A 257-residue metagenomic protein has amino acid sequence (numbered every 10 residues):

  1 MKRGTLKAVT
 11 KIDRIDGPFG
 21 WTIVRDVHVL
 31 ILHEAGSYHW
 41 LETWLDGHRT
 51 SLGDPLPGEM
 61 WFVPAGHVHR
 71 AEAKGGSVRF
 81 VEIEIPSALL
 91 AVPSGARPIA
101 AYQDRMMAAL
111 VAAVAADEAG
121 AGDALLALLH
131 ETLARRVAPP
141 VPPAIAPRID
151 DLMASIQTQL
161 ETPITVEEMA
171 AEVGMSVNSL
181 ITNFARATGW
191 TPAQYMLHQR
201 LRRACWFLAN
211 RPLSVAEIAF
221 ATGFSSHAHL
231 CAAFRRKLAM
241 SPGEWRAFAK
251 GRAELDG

Functional and structural regions predicted by a protein language model:
M1-A96: N-terminal regulatory/effector-sensing and dimerization cores that precede helix-turn-helix DNA-binding domains
M1-T5, K250-G257: Short, low-complexity, intrinsically disordered N-terminal peptides in bacterial proteins
L30, I83, A121-G122, S226: Generic structural signal for conserved hydrophobic packing positions in ordered secondary structure
L90-P142: Amphipathic alpha-helical segments enriched in hydrophobic/aromatic residues interleaved with Lys/Arg
A100-A113, A138-I164, E168-V173, Q194-L213 (+1 more regions): A short, Lys/Arg-enriched amphipathic alpha-helix from helix-turn-helix/homeodomain DNA-binding modules
A121-L125, T162, S214-V215: Hydrophobic alpha-helical connector segments
T162-R202, A219-F248: Basic/polar phosphate-binding segments, predominantly the helix-turn-helix DNA-binding elements of transcriptional
